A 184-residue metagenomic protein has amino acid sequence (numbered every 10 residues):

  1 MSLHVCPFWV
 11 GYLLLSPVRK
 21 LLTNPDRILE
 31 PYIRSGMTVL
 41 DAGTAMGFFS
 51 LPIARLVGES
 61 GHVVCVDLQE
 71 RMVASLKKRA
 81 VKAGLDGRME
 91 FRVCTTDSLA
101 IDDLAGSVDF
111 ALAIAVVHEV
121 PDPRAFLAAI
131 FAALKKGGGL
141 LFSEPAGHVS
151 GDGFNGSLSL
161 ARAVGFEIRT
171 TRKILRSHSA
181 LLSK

Functional and structural regions predicted by a protein language model:
L3-L22: Class I SAM-dependent methyltransferase Rossmann-like catalytic core, especially the SAM/SAH-binding loop
R19-S35: Conserved alpha-helix/loop element of class I SAM-dependent methyltransferases that forms part of the SAM/SAH-binding
M37, D97-A111: A short acidic, Gly/Pro-enriched loop at the edge of an enzyme's catalytic core that lines a small-molecule cofactor
L40, M46, L51-L99: Class I SAM-dependent methyltransferase SAM/SAH-binding core
V108-P121: A short SAM/SAH-binding and catalytic strip from SAM-dependent methyltransferases
R124-K136: A short glycine-rich, Lys/Arg-flanked "PGG" loop and its adjoining helix->strand segment in the class I
G137-E144: Conserved beta-strand signature within the Rossmann-like core of class I S-adenosyl-L-methionine
V164, K173-K184: Core SAM-dependent methyltransferase catalytic element
